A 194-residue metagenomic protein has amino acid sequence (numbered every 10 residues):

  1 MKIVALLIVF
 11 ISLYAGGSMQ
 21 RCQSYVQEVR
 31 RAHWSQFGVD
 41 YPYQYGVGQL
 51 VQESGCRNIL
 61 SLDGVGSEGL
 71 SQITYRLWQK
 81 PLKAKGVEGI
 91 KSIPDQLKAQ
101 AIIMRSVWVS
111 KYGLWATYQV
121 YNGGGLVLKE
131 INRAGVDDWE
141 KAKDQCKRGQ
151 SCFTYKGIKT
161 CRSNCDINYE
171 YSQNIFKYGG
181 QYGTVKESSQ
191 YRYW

Functional and structural regions predicted by a protein language model:
I3-L13: Sec-dependent N-terminal signal peptides
L13-V39, C56-R57, Y75-W194: Non-catalytic cell-wall polysaccharide-engagement segments
S18-M19, Q49-V51: Short hydrophobic/aromatic-rich motifs at helix boundaries and adjacent loops
P42-Y45, E68: Extracytoplasmic
G46-L50, Y118-Y121: Short alpha-helical scaffolding segments that buttress acidic/His motifs in well-ordered protein cores
L50-L62: Conserved alpha-helical segments that form or flank metal/cofactor-binding pockets of metalloenzymes
G64-G66: Short Gly/aromatic-enriched secondary-structure transition segments
S71-I73: Short glycine- and hydrophobic/aromatic-rich loop-to-beta-strand nucleating segment in the catalytic cores
